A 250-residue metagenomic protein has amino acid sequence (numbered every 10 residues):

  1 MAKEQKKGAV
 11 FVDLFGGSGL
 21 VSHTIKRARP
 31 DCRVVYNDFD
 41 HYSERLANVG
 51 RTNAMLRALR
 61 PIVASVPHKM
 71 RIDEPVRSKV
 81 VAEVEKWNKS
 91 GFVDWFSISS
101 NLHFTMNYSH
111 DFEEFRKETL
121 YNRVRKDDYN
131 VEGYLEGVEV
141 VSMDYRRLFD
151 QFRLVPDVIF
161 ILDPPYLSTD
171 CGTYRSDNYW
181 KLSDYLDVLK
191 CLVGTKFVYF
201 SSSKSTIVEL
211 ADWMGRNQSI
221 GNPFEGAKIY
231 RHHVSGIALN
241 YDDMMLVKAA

Functional and structural regions predicted by a protein language model:
M1-V10, L20-A28, F39-H41, N53 (+1 more regions): S-adenosyl-L-methionine
A2-G8, R27, S90-F92, E132-L135 (+2 more regions): Flexible, charged surface loops at secondary-structure boundaries
V10, R33, K196: Residues at the starts of beta-strands that form the adenosine-phosphate
F11-I25, Y36-D40, S100-T105, L154-C171: Conserved proline-anchored active-site loop of SAM-dependent methyltransferases that bridges a beta-strand
V21-R27, R45-G50, F152, T169-D177 (+1 more regions): A short acidic (Asp/Glu
C32-L135: Class I S-adenosyl-L-methionine-dependent methyltransferase module
G137-Y185: Active-site segment flanking the S-adenosylmethionine/decSAM binding pocket in AdoMet-dependent transferases
L182-A250: Long, positively charged, glycine-interspersed low-complexity recognition regions
